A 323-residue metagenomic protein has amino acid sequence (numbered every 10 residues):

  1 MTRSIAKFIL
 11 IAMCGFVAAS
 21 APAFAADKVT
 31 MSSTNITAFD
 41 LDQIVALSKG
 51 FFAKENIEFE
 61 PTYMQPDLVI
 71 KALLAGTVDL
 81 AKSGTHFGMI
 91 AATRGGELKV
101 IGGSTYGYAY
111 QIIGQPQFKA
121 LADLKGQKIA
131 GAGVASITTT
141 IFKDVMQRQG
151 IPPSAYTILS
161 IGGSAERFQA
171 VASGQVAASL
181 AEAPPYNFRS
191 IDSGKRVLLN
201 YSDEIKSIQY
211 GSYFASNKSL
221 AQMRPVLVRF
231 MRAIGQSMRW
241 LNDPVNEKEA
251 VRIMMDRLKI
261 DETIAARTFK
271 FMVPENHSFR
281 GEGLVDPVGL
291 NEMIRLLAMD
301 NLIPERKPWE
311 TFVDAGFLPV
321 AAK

Functional and structural regions predicted by a protein language model:
M1-K7: Positively charged n-region of N-terminal signal peptides that target proteins for export
F8-S20: Bacterial N-terminal signal peptides
P22-F24: Signal peptide processing junction and immediate N-terminal pro/mature segment of secreted/exported proteins
A26-G163, R167-S173, A177-P184, V197-S207: Short, glycine-/small- and polar/acidic-enriched structural segments that line small-molecule recognition paths
V78-S83, A172-S173, F271-P287, P319-K323: Short amphipathic alpha-helical segments at helix boundaries and their inter-helical linkers
F87, A165-L258: Pocket-lining segment of extracytoplasmic ligand-binding domains
A221-L302: Secondary-structure end/capping motifs
N291-K323: Conserved C-terminal helix/tail region of periplasmic/extracytoplasmic solute-binding proteins
